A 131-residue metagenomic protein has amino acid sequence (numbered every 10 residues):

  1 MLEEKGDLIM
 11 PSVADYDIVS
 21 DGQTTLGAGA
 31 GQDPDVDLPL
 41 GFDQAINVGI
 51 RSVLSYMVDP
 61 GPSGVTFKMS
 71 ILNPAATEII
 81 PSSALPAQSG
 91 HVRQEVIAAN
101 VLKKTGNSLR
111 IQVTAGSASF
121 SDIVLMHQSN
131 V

Functional and structural regions predicted by a protein language model:
M1-I71, A75-V131: Beta-strand-rich recognition domains
